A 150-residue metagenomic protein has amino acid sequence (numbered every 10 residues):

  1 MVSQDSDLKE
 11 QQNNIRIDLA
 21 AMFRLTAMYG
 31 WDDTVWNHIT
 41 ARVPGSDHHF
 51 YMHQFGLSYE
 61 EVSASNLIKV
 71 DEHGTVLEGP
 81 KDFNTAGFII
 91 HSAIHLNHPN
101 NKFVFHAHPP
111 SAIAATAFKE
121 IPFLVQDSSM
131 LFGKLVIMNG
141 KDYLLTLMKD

Functional and structural regions predicted by a protein language model:
M1-D150: Glycine-rich flexible loops
